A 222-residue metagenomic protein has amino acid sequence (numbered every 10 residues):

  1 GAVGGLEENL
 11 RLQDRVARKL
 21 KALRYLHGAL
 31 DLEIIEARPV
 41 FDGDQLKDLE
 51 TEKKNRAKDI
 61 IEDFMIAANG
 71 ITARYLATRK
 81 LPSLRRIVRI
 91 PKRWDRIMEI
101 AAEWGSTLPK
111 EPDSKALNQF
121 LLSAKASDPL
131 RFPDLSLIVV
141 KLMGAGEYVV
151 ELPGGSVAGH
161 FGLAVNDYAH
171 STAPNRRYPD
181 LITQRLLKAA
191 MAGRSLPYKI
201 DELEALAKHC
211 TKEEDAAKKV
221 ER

Functional and structural regions predicted by a protein language model:
G1-R222: Electropositive polyanion-binding surfaces
